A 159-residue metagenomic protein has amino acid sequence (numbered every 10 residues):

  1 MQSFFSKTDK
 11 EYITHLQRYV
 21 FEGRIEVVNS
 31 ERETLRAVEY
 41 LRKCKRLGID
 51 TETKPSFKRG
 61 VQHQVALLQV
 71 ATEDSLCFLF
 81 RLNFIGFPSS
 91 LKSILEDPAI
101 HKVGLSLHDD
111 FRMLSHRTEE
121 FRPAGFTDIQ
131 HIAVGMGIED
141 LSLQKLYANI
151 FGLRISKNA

Functional and structural regions predicted by a protein language model:
M1-L47, I129: N-terminal accessory regions of nucleic-acid-interacting proteins
F4-V20, Q69, C77-R81, G86-S93 (+1 more regions): Active-site-proximal helix-loop-helix substrate-binding element of RNase H-like nuclease domains
V27, D50, G104: Active-site-adjacent beta-strand anchor residues
E31-E33, E52, N83-G86: Short beta->alpha connector loops
A37-E39, F57-R59, K92: Beta-strand elements of modular eukaryotic interaction domains
C44, Q64-V65, A99-I100: Short, surface-exposed beta-edge/turn micro-motifs
R46-R59: Short acidic, Gly/Ser-rich segments with clustered Asp/Glu that frequently serve as metal-coordination loops in enzyme
F57-S75: A short alpha/beta connector and helix-capping loop motif
